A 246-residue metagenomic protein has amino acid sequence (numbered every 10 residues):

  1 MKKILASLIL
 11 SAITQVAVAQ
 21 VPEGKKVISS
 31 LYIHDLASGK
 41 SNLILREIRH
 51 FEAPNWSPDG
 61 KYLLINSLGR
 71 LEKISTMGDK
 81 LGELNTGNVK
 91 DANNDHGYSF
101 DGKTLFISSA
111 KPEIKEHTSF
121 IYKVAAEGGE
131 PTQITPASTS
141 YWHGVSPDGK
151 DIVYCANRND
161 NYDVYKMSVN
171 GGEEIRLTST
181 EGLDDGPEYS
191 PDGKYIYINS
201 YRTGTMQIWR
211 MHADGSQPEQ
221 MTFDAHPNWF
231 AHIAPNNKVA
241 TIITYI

Functional and structural regions predicted by a protein language model:
M1-V21: Bacterial Sec-dependent N-terminal signal peptides
I4-S11, R46, N88, Y141 (+2 more regions): Residues at the start of alpha-helices and the adjacent loop-to-helix junctions
V16-A17, R49, E113: Hydrophobic alpha-helical segments
E23-N42, Y62, N66-T86, D101-T104 (+7 more regions): Beta-propeller blade-edge and WD-like acidic-aromatic loop motif
N42-I48: Asp/Glu-centered strand-loop micro-motifs enriched in Gly/Pro and often flanked by an aromatic residue
I48-L64, K90-L105, A137-C155, E181-N199 (+1 more regions): Conserved beta-propeller blade repeats
